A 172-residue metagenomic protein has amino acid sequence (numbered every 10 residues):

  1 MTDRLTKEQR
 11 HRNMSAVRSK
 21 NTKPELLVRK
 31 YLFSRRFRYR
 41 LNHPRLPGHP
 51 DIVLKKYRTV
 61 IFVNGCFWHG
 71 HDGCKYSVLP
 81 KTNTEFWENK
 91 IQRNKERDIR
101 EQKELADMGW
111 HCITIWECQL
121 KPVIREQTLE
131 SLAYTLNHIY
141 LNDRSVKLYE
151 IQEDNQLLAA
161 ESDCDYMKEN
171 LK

Functional and structural regions predicted by a protein language model:
M1-T114, C118-K172: Nucleic-acid endo/exonuclease domains
